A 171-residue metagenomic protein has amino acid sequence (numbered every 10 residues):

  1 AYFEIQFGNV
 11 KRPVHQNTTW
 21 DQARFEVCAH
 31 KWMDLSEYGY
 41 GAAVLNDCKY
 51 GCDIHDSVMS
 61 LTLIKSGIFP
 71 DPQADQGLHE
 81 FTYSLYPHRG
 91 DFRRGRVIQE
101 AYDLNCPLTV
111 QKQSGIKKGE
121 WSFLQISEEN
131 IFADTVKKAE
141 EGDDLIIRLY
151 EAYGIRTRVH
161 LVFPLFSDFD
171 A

Functional and structural regions predicted by a protein language model:
A1-A171: C-terminal (or distal) subdomains of carbohydrate-active enzymes
